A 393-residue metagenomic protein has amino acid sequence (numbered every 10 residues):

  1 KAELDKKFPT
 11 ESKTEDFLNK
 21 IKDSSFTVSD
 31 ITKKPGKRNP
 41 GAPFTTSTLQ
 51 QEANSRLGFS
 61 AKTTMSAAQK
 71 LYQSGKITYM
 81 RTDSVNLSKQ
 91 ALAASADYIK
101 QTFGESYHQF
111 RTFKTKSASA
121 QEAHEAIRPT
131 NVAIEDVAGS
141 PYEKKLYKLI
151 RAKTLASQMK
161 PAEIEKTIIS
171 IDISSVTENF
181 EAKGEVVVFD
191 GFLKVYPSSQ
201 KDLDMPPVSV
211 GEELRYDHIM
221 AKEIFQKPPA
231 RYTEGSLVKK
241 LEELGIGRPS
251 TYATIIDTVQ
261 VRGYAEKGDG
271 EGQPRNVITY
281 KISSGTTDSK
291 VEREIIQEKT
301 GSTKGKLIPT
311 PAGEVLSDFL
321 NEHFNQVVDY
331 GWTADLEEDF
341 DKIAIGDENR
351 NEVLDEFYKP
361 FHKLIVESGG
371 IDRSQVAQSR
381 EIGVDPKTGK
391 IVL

Functional and structural regions predicted by a protein language model:
K1-K70, S74-K76, M80, G104 (+3 more regions): Conserved phosphate-chemistry cores used by DNA topoisomerases
L4, T14-E15, T32, G36 (+2 more regions): Basic, low-complexity terminal or inter-domain segments flanking catalytic cores
